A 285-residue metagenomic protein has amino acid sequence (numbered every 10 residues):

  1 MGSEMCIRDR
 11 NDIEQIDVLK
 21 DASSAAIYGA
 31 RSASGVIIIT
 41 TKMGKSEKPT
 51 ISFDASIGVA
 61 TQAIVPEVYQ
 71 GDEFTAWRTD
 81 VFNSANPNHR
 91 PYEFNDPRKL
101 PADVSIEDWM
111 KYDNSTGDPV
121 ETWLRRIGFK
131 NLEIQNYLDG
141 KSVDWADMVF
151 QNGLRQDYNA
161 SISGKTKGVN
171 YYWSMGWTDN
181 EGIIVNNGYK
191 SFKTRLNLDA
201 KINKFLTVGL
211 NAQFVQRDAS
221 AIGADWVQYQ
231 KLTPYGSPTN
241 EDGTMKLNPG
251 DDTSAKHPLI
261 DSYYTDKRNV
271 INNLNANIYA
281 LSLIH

Functional and structural regions predicted by a protein language model:
M1-E4, K45-V185, D225, I260-D266: Residues embedded in well-ordered regular secondary structure
G2-D9, I284-H285: Conserved small/polar residues in nucleotide/adenosyl-binding loops
S3, A22-I27, G35-I37: Short beta-alpha junctions and helix-cap segments that line functional grooves
R10-S24, R155-I222, V270-L283: Surface-exposed extracellular loop regions of Gram-negative outer-membrane beta-barrel proteins
N11-I13, S32-V36, K48-T50: Extracytoplasmic
I16-D17, I37-I39: Non-catalytic regulatory/gating segments with a bias toward low-complexity or hydrophobic composition
Q62-Y69, V185-N187, G209-G236: Outer-membrane beta-barrel and related beta-rich outer-membrane complex signature in Gram-negative bacteria
S220-N277: Acidic/polar loop-and-plug regions of large Gram-negative outer-membrane beta-barrel proteins
